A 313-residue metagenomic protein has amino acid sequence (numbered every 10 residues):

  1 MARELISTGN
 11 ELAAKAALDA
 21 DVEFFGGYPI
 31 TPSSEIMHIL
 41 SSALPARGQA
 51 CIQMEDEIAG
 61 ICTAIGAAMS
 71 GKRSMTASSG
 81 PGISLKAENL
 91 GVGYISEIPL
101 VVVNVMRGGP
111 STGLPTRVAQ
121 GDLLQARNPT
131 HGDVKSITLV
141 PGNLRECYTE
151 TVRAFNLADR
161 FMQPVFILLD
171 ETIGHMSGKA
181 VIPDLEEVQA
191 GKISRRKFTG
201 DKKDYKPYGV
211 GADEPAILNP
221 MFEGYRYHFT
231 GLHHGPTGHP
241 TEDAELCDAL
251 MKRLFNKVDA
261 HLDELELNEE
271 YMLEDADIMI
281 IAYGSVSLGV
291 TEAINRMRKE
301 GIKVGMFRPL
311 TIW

Functional and structural regions predicted by a protein language model:
M1-N128, K135, E171: Thiamine diphosphate
T8-L12, V258-I278, T291: Glycine-/acidic-rich phosphate or pyrophosphate-binding loops and their flanking alpha/beta elements
T31, P81-G82, R107-G108, N143-R145 (+3 more regions): Short, glycine-/Ser/Thr-/acidic-enriched flexible segments
S41-A43, G91-Y94, V118, V152-L157 (+2 more regions): Short, solvent-exposed amphipathic alpha-helical segments in soluble enzyme and RNA/protein-processing domains
K86, M176-G178, G289-T291: Short helix/loop capping segments that flank catalytic or ligand/cofactor-binding pockets
R117-D170, K192-K197: Conserved thiamine diphosphate
V165-E270: Conformationally flexible catalytic loops at phosphate/diphosphate-handling active centers
Y271, S285-W313: Generic long, charged, amphipathic alpha-helical segments
